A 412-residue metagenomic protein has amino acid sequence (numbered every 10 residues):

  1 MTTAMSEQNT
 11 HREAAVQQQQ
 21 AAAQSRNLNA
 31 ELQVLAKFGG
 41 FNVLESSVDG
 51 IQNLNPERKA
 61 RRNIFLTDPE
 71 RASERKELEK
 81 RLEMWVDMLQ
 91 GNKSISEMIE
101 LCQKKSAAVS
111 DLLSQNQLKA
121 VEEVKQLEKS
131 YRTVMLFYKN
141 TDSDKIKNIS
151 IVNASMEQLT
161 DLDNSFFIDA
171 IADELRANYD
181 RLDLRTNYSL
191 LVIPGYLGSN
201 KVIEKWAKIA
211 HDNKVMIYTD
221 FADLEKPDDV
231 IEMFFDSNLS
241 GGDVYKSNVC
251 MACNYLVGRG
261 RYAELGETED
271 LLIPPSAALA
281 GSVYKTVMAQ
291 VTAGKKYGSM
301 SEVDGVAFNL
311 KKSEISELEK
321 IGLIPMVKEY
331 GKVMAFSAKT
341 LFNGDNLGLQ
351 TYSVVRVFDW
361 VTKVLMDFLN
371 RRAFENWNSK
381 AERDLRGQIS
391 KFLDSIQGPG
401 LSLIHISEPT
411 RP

Functional and structural regions predicted by a protein language model:
T2-K119, Y188-S189, P194-G195, A222-I231 (+4 more regions): Structured, hydrophobic secondary-structure cores that serve as assembly/anchoring elements
Q126-G294: A glycine-rich, acidic short-motif signal
